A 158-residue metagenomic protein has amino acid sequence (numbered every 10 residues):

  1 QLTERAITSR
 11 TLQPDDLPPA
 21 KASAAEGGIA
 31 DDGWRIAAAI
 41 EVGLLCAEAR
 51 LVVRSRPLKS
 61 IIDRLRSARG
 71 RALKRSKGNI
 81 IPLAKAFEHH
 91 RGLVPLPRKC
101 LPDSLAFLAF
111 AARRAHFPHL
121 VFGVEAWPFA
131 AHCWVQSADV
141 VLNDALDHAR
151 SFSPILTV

Functional and structural regions predicted by a protein language model:
Q1-A72, H89-L96, R113, A145 (+1 more regions): N-terminal accessory/pre-domain segments preceding catalytic cores
W34-A38, G43, A72, K85-H90 (+4 more regions): Sparse, context-dependent recognition of short Cys/His-centered cofactor- or disulfide-binding micro-motifs
S67-L73, G78, P128-Q136: Short, mixed-charge aromatic SLiMs
K77-F87: Acidic catalytic patch
D103-V158: Hydrophobic/aromatic-rich core segments of domains that either
